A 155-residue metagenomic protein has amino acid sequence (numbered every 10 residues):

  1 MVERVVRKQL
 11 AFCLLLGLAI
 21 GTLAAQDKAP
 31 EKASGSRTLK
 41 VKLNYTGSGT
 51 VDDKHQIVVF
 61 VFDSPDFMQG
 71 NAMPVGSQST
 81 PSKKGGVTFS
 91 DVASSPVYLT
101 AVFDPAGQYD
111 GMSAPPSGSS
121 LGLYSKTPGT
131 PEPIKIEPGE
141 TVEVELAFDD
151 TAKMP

Functional and structural regions predicted by a protein language model:
V2-C13: Bacterial N-terminal signal peptides that target proteins for export
A11-G21: Bacterial N-terminal signal peptides
D27-K28, T80, P105-V144: Structured interaction patches on ligand/partner-binding surfaces of diverse proteins
R37-G49: A short, amphipathic beta-strand motif
S48-G70: Short, ordered, surface-exposed loop/turn motifs in non-cytosolic proteins
F67-G85: Short, acidic Ser/Thr/Gly-rich low-complexity loop/linker segments typical of extracellular and cell-surface proteins
K84-D91, L146: Exposed aromatic-hydrophobic patches
T88-Y98, F103-A106: Short Pro-Gly-centered beta-turn/loop motif in secreted/extracellular proteins
